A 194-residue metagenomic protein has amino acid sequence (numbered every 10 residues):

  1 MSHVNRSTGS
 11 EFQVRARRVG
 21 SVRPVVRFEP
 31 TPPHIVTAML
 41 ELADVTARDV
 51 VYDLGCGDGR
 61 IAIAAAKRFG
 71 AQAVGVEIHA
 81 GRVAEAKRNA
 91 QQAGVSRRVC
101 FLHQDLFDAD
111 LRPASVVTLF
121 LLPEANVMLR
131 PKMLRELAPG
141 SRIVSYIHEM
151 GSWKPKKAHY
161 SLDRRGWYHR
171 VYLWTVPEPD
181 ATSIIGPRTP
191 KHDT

Functional and structural regions predicted by a protein language model:
S2-D49: S-adenosyl-L-methionine
R48-G57: Conserved class I S-adenosyl-L-methionine
R60-F69: Conserved SAM-binding loop of SAM-dependent methyltransferases across substrates and taxa, primarily the Class I
Q72-E77: Conserved SAM-binding motif I beta-strand of class I
V83-P113: S-adenosyl-L-methionine
R112-M128: A short SAM/SAH-binding and catalytic strip from SAM-dependent methyltransferases
E124-D193: C-terminal substrate-binding/active-site "lid" region of AdoMet-derived donor-dependent transferases
